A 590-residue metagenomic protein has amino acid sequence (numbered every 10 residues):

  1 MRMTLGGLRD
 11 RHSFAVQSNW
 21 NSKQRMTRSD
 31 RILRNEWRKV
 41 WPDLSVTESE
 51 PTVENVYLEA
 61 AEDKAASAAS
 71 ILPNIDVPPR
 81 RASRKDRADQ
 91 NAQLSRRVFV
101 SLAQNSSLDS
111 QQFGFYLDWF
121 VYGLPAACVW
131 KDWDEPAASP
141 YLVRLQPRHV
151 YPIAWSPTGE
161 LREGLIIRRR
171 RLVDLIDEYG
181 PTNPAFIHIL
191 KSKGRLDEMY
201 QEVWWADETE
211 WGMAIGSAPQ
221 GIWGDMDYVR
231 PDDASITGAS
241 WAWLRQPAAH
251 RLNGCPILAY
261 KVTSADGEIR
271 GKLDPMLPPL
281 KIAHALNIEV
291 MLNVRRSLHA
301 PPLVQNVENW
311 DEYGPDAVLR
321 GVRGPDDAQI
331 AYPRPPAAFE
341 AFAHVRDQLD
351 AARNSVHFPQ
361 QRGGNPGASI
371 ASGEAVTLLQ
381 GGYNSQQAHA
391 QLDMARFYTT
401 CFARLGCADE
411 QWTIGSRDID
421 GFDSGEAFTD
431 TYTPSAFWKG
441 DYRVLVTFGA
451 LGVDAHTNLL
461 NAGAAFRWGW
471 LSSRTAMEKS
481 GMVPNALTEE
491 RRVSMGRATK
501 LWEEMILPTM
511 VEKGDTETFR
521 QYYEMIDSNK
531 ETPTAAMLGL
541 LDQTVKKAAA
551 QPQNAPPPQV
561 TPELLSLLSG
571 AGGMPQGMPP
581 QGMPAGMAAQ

Functional and structural regions predicted by a protein language model:
M1-K193, D347, Q380, R396 (+3 more regions): Extended, helix-rich architectural segments
R2-L5, R31-D43, V53-D63, I215-V229 (+5 more regions): Charged, low-complexity, helix/coiled-coil-prone segments
R2-L8, H12-F14, L303-Q590: C-terminal anchoring/interaction modules
T4, Q90-S101, S107-F115, A185 (+11 more regions): Exposed alpha-helical structural elements
D10-S13, W130-P335, F339: Structured, contiguous alpha/beta core segments that scaffold functional sites
A82-Q90, L102-F115, I166, G267-P278 (+5 more regions): Generic amphipathic alpha-helical segments used as scaffolds and interaction surfaces in large, multi-domain proteins
Q93, R97-L108, D118-V121, P125 (+10 more regions): A broad, structural surface signal
